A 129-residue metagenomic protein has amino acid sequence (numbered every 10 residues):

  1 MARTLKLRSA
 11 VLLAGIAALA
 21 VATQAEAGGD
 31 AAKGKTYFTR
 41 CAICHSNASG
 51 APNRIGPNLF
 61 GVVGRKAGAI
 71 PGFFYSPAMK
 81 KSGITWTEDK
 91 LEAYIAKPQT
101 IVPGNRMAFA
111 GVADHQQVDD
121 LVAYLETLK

Functional and structural regions predicted by a protein language model:
M1-L12: Bacterial N-terminal signal peptides that target proteins for export
L5, A32-G34, D89: Generic cytosolic/nucleocytoplasmic N-terminal low-complexity/intrinsically disordered segments
R8-A10, A27, A51: Intrinsically disordered and other compositionally biased segments
A20-Q24: N-terminal signal peptide c-region/cleavage motif recognized by signal peptidases
G29-F74, K80-T85, K97-P103, T127-K129: Periplasmic/extracellular electron-transfer cofactor-ligation site, primarily the c-type cytochrome heme-c attachment
T85-K129: C-terminal capping alpha-helices of c-type cytochrome domains
